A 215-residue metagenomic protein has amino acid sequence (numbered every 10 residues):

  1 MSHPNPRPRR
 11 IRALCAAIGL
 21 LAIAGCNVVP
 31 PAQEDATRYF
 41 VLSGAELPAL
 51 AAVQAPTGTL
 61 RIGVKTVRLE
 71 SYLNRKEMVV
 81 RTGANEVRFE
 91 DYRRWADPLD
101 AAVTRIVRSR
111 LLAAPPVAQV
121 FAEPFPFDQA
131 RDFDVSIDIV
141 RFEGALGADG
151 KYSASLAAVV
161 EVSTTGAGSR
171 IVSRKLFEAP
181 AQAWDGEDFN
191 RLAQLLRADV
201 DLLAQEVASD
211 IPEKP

Functional and structural regions predicted by a protein language model:
S2-C15: Bacterial N-terminal signal peptides that target proteins for export
A22-G25: C-terminal motif of bacterial Sec signal peptides marking the signal peptidase cleavage site
N27-A101, E213-P215: A structural "domain/chain start" motif
V29-A49, A114-G166: Surface-exposed short loop/turn segments
G58-L60, N74-K76, G83-N85, D91 (+4 more regions): Envelope-exposed proteins and targeting segments
V87-R94, G166-E206: Short secondary-structure boundary motifs at beta->alpha junctions and helix caps
D100, T104-R108, R197-V200, A204 (+1 more regions): Extracytoplasmic/secreted envelope proteins and their assembly/folding machinery, especially bacterial periplasmic
R108, L112-P116, G144, A208-P215: Sec-exported extracytoplasmic/periplasmic mature domains
